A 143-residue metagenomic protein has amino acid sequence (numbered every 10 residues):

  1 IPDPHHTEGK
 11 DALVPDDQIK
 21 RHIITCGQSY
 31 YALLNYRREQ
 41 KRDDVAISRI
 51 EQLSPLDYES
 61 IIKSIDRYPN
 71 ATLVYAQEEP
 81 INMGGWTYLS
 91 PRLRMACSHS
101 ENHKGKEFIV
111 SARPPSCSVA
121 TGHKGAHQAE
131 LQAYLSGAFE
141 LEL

Functional and structural regions predicted by a protein language model:
I1-P15: A contiguous, basic/glycine-rich beta-loop/short-helix subdomain that forms a polymer-engagement track
E8, S54-S60, S100, G105: An N-terminal assembly and electron-transfer interface module characteristic of large anaerobic redox and radical
V14-D16, R21-G27, Y31, I50-E51 (+4 more regions): NTP/phosphate- and nucleic-acid-binding module
P15-I19, D43-V45, Y58-E59, D66-N70 (+1 more regions): Conserved alpha/beta-domain cores
T25-G27, R49-Q52, D57, Y75-P80 (+1 more regions): Active-site proximal loops enriched in glycine and acidic residues that flank catalytic Cys/His/Asp and coordinate
Y30, N35-N70: Generic long, charged, amphipathic alpha-helical segments
Q77-L143: Peripheral docking tails and interdomain loops at the edges of cofactor- or intermediate-handling domains
